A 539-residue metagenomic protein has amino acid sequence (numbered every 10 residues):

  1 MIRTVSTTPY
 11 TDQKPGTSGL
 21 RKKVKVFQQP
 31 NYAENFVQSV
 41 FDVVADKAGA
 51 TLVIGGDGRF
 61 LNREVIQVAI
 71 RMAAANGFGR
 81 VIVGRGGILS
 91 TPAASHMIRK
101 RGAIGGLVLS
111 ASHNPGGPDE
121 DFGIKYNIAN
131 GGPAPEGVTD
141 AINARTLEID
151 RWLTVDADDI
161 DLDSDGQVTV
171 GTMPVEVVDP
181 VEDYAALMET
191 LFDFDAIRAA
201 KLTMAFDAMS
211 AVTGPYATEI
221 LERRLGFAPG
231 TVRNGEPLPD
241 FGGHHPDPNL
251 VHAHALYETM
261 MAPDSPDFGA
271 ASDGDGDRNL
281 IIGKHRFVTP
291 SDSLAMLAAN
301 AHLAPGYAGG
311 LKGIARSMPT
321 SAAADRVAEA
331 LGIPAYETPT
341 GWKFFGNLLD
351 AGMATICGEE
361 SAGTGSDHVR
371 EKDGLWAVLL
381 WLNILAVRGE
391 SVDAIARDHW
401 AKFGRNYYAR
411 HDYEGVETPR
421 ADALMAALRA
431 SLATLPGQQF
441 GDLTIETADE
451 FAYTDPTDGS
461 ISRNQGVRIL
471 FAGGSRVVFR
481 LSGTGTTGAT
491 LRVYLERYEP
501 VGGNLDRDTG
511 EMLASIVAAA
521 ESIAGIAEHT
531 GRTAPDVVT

Functional and structural regions predicted by a protein language model:
M1-V37: Positively charged, low-complexity intrinsically disordered leader regions
I2-Y10, N31, P118-P263: Gly/Ser/Thr-enriched, mixed-charge loops and adjacent short helices that form phosphate/oxyanion-binding elements
K23, T51-D57, K125-N127, T203-D207 (+1 more regions): Short glycine-rich or small-residue beta-strand-to-loop segments that form or flank ligand, phosphate, metal/Fe-S
F36-L52, D193-A200: Glycine-rich phosphate/diphosphate-binding loops that line cofactor/substrate pockets in enzymes
D42, V53, G58-E120, E219-I281: N-terminal small/polar loop signature for handling phosphorylated ligands or for N-terminal nucleophile
G86, E136-V181, K284-C357, T364-G365: Proline/glycine-rich low-complexity loops and linkers
S265-F268, S272, I281-K284, G306-R497 (+1 more regions): Phosphate-binding and adjacent anionic-ligand microenvironments
